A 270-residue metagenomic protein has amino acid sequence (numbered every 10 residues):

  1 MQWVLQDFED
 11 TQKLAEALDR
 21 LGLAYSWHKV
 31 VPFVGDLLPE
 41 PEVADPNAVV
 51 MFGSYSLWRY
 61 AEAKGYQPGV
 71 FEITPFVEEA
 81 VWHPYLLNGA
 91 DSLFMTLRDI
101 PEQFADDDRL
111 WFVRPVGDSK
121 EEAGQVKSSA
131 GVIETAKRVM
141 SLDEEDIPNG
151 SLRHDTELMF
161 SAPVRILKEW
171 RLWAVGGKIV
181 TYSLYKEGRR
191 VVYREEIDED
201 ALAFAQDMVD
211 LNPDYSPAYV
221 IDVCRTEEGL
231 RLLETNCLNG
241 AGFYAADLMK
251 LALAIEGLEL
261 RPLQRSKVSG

Functional and structural regions predicted by a protein language model:
M1-L21, Y25-V209: Active-site nucleotide/adenylate-binding loops and adjacent lid/helix of ATP-dependent enzymes
D91-T96, R225, R265-G270: Intrinsic structural disorder
A174, I179-S183, D214-A245: Conserved metal-phosphate-binding beta-hairpin within the catalytic cores of diverse ATP-dependent phosphoryl-transfer
K186-E228, L251-L263: A long amphipathic alpha-helix within ATP-dependent nucleotide-binding catalytic cores
L233-G270: C-terminal appended segment following the main domain
